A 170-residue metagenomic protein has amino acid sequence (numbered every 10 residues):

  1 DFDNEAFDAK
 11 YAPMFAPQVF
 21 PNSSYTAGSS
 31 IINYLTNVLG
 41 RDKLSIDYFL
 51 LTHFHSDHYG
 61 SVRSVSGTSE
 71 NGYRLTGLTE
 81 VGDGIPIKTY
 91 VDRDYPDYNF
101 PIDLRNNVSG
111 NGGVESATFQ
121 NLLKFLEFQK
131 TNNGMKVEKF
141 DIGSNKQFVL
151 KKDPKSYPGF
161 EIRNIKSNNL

Functional and structural regions predicted by a protein language model:
D1-F2, R93: Cofactor-binding loop segments of dinucleotide-utilizing enzymes, especially the Rossmann-like FAD- and NAD(P)+-binding
F2-G28, R63-N71: Acidic/histidine-rich helix-loop elements that form or flank divalent-metal/phosphate-binding sites at the catalytic
F20-S23, Y34-Y48, Y59-L170: Flexible, acidic/histidine-containing loops and adjacent segments that form or flank the divalent-metal
L51-H53: Ser/Thr-glycine-rich phosphate-binding loops at phosphate-binding pockets of nucleotides, nucleotide cofactors
S56: Short active-site segment of divalent metal-dependent hydrolases/proteases that encodes the spacing between
